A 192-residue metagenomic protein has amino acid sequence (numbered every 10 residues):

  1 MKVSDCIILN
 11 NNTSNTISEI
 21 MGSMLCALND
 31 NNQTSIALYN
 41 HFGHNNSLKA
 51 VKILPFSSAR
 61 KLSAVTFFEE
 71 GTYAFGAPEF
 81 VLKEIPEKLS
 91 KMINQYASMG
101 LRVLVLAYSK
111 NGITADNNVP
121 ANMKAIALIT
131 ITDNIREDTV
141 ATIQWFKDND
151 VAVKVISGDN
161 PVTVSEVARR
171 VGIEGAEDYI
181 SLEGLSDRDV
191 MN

Functional and structural regions predicted by a protein language model:
M1-A125, I131, Q144-W145, V153-G172: Cytosolic catalytic regions of ATP/NTP-dependent phosphoryl-transfer enzymes
T130-N134, G184-L185: Alpha-helix capping and helix-loop boundary segments enriched in small/acidic/polar residues
A141-Q144, A152, A176-N192: C-terminal cap/substrate-recognition subdomain and adjoining C-terminal extension of metal-dependent phosphatase-like
N149: Nucleotide/phosphate-binding catalytic cleft detector across ATP-hydrolyzing and phosphate-transferring enzymes
